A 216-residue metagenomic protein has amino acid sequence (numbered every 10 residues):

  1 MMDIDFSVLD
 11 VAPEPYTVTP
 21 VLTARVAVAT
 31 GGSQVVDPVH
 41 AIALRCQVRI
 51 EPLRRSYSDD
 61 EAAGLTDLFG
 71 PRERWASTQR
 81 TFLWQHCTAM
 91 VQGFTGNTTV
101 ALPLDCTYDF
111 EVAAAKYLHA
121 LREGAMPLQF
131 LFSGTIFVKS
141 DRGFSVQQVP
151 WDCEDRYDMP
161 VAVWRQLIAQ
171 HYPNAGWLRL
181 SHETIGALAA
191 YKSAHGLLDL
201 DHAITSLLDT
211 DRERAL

Functional and structural regions predicted by a protein language model:
M1-T23: Low-complexity, acidic Ser/Thr/Pro/Gly-rich terminal tails and inter-domain linkers that flank the onset of structured
P15-A29, P38-V48, L104-Y108: Contiguous beta-strand segments within globular domains
L44-E51, V100-D152: Internal, hydrophobic beta-strand segments that form the core of beta-sheet-rich folds
V48-D60: Short aromatic-acidic-glycine turn motif
A62-H119: Extended, solvent-exposed segments with strong compositional bias
A63-E73, F137-W177: Short beta-strand elements
H182-D199: Surface-exposed, Lys/Arg-rich phosphate-binding patches that contact polyanionic backbones
L198-L216: Short, basic amphipathic alpha-helical segments that act as recognition/interaction helices in nucleic-acid-binding
